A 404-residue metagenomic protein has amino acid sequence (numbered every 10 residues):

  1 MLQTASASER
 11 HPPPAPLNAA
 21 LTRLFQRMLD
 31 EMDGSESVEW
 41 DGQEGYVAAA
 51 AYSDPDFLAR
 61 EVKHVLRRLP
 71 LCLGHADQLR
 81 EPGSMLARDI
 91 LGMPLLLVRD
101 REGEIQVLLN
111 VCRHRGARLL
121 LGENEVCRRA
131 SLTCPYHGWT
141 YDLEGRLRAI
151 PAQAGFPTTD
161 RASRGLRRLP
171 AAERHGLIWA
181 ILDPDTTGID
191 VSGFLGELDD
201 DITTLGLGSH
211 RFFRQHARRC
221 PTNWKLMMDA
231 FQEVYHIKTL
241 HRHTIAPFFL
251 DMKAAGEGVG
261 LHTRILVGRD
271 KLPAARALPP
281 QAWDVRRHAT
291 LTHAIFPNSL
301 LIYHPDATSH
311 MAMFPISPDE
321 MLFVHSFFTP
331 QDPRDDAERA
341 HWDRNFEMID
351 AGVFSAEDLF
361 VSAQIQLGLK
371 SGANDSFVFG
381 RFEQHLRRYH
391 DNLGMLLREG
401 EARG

Functional and structural regions predicted by a protein language model:
L2-E123, P170-A172: N-terminal pre-ligand scaffold of iron-sulfur
L2-P14, V98-R99, E104, A172 (+1 more regions): C-terminal catalytic domain of Rieske-type non-heme iron oxygenases
Q26-P55, L121-P135, R167-E173, H243-A274: N-terminal short leaders/motifs
L29-S37, L143, E197-D200, D284-V285: Short, flexible segments with low predicted structural confidence
Q43, L143-R146, D375: Glycine-rich, flexible loop/turn motifs
A48-A50, G74-H75, D160, D190 (+1 more regions): Short, solvent-exposed coil/turn linker segments
L73-R80, S84-D89, G155-R164, Q281-V285 (+2 more regions): Short, solvent-exposed secondary-structure boundary motifs
Q78-D185, I189-G193, E197: Rieske [2Fe-2S] iron-sulfur-binding domain
